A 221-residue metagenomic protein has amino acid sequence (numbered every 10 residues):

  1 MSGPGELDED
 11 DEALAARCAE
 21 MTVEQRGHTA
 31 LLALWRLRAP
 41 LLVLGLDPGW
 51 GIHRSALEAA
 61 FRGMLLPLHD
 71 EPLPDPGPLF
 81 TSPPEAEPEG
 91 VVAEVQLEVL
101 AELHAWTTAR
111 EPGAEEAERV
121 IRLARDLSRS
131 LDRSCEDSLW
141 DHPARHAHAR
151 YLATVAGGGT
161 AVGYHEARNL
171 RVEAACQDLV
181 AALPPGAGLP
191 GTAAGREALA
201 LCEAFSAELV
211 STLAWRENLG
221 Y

Functional and structural regions predicted by a protein language model:
G3-L7, E12-A167, R171: Structured binding/interaction patches within domain cores
R133-Y221: C-terminal auxiliary extensions adjacent to catalytic cores
